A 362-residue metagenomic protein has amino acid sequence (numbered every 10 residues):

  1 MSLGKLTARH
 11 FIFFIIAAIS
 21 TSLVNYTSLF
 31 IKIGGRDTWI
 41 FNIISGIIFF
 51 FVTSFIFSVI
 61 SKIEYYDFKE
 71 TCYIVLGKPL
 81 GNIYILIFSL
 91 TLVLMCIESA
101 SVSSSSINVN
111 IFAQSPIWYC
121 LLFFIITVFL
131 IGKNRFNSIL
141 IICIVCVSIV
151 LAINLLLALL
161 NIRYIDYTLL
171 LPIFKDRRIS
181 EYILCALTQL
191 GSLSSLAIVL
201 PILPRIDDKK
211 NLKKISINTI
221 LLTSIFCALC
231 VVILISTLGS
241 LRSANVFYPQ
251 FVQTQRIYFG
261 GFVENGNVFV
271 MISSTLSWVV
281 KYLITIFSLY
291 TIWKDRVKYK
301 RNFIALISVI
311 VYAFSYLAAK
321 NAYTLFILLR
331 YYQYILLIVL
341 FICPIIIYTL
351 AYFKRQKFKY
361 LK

Functional and structural regions predicted by a protein language model:
L6-N25, F41, S45, F88-L92 (+6 more regions): Hydrophobic, membrane-embedded alpha-helices of multi-pass small-molecule transporters
R9-T21, I43-F57, Y84-L92, N110-K133 (+4 more regions): Transmembrane alpha-helical segments of multi-pass small-molecule transport proteins
I19-I117: Membrane helical hairpin/interfacial module
S58-Y66, T349-K362: Membrane-interface capping segments at transmembrane-helix boundaries
E70, S99-W118, R205-F226, I284-S308: Helix-loop-helix connectors at the membrane interface of multi-pass transporters/channels
F88-T91, F226-L238, E264-Y312: Alpha-helical transmembrane segments of helical membrane proteins, especially in multi-pass transport, channel
V102-N108, F124-C146, R205-D208, T324-L325: Membrane-water interface regions at transmembrane-helix termini and the short interhelical loops of multi-pass membrane
T237-G266: Membrane-interface interhelical connector segments
